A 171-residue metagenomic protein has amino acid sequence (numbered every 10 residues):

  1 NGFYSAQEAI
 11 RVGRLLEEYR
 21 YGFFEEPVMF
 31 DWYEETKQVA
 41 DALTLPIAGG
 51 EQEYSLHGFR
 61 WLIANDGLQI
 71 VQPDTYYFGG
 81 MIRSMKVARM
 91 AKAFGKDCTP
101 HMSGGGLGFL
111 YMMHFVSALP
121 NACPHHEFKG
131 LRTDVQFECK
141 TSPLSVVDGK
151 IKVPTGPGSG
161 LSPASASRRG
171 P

Functional and structural regions predicted by a protein language model:
N1-A6, P46-A48: Active-site mouth loops of central-metabolism enzymes
S5, V28-M29: Right-handed parallel beta-helix/beta-solenoid
R14, R20-F23, M29-G156: Shared catalytic-loop signature of beta/alpha-barrel
S159-P171: Extended hydrophobic packing segments that form well-structured cores
